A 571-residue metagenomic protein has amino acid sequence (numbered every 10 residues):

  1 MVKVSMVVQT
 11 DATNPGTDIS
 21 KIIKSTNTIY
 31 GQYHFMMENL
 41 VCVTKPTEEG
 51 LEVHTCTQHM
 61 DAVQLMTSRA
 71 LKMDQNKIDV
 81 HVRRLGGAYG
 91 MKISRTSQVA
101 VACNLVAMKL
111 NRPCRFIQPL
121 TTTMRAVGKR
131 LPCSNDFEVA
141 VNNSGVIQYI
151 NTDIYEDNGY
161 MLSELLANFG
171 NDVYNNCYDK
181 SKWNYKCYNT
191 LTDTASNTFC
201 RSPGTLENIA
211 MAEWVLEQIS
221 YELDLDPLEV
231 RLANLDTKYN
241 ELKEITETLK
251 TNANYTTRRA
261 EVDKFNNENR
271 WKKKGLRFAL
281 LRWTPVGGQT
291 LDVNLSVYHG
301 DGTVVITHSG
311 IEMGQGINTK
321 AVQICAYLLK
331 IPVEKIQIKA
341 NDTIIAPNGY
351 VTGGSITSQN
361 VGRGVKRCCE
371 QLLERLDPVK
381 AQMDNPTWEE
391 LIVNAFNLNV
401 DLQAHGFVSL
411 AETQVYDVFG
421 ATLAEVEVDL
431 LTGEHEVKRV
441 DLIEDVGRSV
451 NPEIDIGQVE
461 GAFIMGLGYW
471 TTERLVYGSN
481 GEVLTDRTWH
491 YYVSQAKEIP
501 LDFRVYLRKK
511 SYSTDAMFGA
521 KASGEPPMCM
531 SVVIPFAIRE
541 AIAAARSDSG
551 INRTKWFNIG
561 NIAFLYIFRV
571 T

Functional and structural regions predicted by a protein language model:
M1-I443, V533-G550, R569: Structural alpha/beta core scaffold segments of enzyme domains
K238, Q414-G420, D441-A496: Metal/cofactor-centered catalytic core regions of large enzymes
W271-W283, D486-F503: A glycine-rich dinucleotide-binding beta-alpha-beta segment and adjacent secondary-structure elements that constitute
Q289-D292, S449-E453, D515-G519: Short conserved micro-motifs at the rims of enzyme active sites and ligand-binding pockets
S309-M313, I454-Q458, E525: Short, contiguous acidic/charged loop-to-helix segments that flank catalytic cores in large enzymes
E334-A340, V493-K521: Generic long, charged, amphipathic alpha-helical segments
F518-P535, R539-N558: C-terminal structured "cap/appendage" subdomains that terminate the fold
I562-T571: Short terminal or interdomain "cap/linker" segment that borders an active site or interface and mediates
